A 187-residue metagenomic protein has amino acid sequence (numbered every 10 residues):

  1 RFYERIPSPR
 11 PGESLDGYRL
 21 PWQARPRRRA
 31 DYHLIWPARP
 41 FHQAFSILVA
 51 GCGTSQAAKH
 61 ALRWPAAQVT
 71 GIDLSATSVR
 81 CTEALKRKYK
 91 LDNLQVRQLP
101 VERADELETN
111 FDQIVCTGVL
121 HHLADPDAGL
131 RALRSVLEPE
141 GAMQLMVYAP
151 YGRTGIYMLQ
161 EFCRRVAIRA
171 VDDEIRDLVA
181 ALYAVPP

Functional and structural regions predicted by a protein language model:
F2-S46, K59: Conserved alpha-helix/loop element of class I SAM-dependent methyltransferases that forms part of the SAM/SAH-binding
T54-A66: Conserved SAM-binding loop of SAM-dependent methyltransferases across substrates and taxa, primarily the Class I
Q68-D73: Conserved SAM-binding motif I beta-strand of class I
S75-T77: Conserved SAM/SAH-binding beta-strand->alpha-helix loop
K88-R103: Conserved SAM-binding strand-loop segment of SAM-dependent methyltransferases
E102-I114: A short acidic, Gly/Pro-enriched loop at the edge of an enzyme's catalytic core that lines a small-molecule cofactor
D127-G141: A short glycine-rich, Lys/Arg-flanked "PGG" loop and its adjoining helix->strand segment in the class I
A142-P186: Conserved class I S-adenosyl-L-methionine
